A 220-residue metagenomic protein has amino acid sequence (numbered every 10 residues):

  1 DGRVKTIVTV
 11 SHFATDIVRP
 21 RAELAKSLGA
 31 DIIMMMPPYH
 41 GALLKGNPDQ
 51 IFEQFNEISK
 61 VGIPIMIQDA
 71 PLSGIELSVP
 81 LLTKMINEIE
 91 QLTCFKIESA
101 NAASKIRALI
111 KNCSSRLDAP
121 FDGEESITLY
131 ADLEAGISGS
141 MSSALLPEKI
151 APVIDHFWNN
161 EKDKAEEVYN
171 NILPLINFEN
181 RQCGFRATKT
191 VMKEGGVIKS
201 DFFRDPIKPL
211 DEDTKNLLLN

Functional and structural regions predicted by a protein language model:
D1-G74: Active-site beta->alpha loop and helix N-cap motifs at the rims of alpha/beta catalytic domains
D1-R3, G29, E88-Q91, N112-L117 (+1 more regions): Short helix-capping segments at alpha-helix termini
A25, I58, F95, D132 (+3 more regions): Conserved, mostly hydrophobic/aromatic
L43-K45, K105, T190: Flexible glycine/acidic-rich beta-alpha junction loops that bind and position SAM and/or redox cofactors in anaerobic
P71-Q182: Catalytic alpha/beta core domains of metabolic enzymes, predominantly
L133, L173-P206: Conserved short secondary-structure transition element at the edge of the structured enzyme core that lines
P152, F157-N159, S200-E212: Short alpha-helical "patches" and their helix-cap loops
L210-N220: Long, low-complexity C-terminal extensions of enzymes
